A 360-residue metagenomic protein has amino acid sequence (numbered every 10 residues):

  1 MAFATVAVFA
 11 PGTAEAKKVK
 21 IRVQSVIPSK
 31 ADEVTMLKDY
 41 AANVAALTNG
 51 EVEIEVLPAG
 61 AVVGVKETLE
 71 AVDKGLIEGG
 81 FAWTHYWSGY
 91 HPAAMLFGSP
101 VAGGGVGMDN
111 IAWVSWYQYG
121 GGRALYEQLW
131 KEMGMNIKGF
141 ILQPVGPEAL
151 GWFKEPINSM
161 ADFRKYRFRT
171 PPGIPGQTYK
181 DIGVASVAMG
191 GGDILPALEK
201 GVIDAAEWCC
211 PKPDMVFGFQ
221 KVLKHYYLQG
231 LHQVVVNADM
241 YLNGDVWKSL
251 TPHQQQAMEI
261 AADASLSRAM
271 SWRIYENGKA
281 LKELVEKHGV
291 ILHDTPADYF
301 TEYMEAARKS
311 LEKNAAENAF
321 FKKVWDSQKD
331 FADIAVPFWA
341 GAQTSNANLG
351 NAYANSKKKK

Functional and structural regions predicted by a protein language model:
M1-V8: Bacterial N-terminal signal peptides
V8-A16: Sec/Tat signal peptide C-region and signal peptidase I cleavage site
A16-W113, E132-K360: N-terminal secretory/targeting leader peptides
A112-G120: A short acidic, glycine-rich active-site loop that binds or catalyzes chemistry on phosphate/adenosine moieties
Y119-G134: Hinge/lid segment of periplasmic solute-binding proteins
